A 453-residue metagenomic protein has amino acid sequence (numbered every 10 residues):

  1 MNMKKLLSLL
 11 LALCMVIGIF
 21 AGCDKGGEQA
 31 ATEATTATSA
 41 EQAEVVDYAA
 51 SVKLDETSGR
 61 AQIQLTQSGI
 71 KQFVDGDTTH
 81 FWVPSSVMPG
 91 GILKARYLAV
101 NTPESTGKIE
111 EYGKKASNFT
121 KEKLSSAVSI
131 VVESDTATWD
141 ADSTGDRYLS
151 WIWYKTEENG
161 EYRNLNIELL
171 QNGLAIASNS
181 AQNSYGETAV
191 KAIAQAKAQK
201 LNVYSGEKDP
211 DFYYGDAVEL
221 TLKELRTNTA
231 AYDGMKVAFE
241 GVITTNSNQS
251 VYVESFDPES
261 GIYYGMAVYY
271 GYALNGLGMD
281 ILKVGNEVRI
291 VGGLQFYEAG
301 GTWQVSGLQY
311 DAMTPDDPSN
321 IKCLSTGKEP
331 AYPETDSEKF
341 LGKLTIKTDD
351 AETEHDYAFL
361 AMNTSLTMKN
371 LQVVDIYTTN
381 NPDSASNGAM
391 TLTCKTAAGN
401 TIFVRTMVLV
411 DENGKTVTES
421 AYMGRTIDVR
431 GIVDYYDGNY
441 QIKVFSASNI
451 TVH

Functional and structural regions predicted by a protein language model:
M1-L6: Positively charged n-region of N-terminal signal peptides that target proteins for export
L7-C14: Sec-dependent signal peptide hydrophobic core
G18-G22: C-terminal motif of bacterial Sec signal peptides marking the signal peptidase cleavage site
D24-G26: Bacterial signal peptide processing site
E28-E44: Intrinsically disordered, low-complexity serine/threonine-rich repeat tracts
E41-T57, K197-H453: OB-fold nucleic-acid-binding modules
E44-I167, G265: Electropositive
T106-N118, E122-S125, N159-G160, N183-V190 (+3 more regions): Soluble non-cytosolic domains of exported or imported proteins
